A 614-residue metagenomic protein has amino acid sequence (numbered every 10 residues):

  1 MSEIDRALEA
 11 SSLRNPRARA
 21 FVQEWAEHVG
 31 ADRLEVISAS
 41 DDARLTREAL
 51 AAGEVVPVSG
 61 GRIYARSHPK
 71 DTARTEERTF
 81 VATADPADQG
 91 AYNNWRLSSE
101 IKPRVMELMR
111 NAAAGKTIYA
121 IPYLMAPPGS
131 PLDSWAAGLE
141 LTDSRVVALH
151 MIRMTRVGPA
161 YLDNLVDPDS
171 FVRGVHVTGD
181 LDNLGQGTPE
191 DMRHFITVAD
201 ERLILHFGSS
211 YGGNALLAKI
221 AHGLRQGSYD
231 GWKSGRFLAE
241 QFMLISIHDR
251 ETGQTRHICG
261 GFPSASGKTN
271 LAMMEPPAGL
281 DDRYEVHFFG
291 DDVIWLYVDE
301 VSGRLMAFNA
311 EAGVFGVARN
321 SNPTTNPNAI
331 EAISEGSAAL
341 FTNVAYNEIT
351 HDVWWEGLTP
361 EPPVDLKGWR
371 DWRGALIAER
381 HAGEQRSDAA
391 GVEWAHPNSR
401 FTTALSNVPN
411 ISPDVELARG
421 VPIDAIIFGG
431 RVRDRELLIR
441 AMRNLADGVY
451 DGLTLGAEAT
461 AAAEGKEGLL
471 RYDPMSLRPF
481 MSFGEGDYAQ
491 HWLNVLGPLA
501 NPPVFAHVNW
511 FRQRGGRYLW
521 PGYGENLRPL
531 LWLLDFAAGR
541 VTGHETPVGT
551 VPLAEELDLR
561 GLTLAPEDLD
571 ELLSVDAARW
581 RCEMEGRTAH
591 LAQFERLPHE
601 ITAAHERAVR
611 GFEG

Functional and structural regions predicted by a protein language model:
S2-F171: N-terminal accessory targeting/assembly segments
A49-G53, W135-L141, E275-A278, S302-F315 (+3 more regions): Short secondary-structure boundary/capping segments
V58-S59, R66-H68, A112-K116, T188 (+3 more regions): Conserved NTP phosphate-binding and transfer environment spanning the P-loop NTPase/kinase superfamily
S99-D133, I204-S228, R386-L405: Extended, Lys/Arg-enriched charged tracts that mediate electrostatic binding to polyanionic substrates
H176-Q241: Charged, amphipathic alpha-helical linker segments immediately N-terminal to NTP-binding catalytic cores
Q241-E251: Pre-Walker A adenine-sensing motif
T255-L280: Glycine-rich phosphate-binding P-loop
V286-L358: Conserved nucleotide-sensing/catalytic segment adjacent to the nucleotide-binding pocket in NTP-handling enzymes
